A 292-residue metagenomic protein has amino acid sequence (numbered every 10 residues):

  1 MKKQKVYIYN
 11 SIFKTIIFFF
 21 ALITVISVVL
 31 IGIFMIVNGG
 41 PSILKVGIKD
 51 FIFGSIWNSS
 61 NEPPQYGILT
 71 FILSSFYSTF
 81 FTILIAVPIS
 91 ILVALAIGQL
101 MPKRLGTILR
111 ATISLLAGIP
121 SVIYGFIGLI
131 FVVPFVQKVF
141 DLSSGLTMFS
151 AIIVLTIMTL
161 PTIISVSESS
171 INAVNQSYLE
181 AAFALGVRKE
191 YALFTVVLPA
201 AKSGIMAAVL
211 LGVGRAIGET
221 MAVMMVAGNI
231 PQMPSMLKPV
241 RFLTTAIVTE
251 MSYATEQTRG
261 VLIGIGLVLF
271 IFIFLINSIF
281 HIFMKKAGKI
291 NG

Functional and structural regions predicted by a protein language model:
M1-A21, F280-G292: Transmembrane alpha-helical segments of polytopic membrane transport and secretion proteins
K14, I89-G128, N291-G292: Cytoplasmic-entry segments and transmembrane alpha-helices of multi-pass inner-membrane transporters
I68-A96: Transmembrane alpha-helix signature in integral membrane proteins
S114-I152, T156: Generic hydrophobic transmembrane alpha-helix motif, especially the helices
P120, L185-G186, P199: Glycine/proline-centered hinge or cleavage motifs at structural transition points of membrane proteins
K138, V223-L269: Interhelical loop and adjacent transmembrane-helix boundary motif in polytopic membrane transport permeases
V166-S167, K189-M224: Transmembrane alpha-helices
E168-N172, Q176, F183, S252-G292: C-terminal transmembrane helix and the adjacent membrane-cytosol boundary/short C-terminal tail of inner/organellar
